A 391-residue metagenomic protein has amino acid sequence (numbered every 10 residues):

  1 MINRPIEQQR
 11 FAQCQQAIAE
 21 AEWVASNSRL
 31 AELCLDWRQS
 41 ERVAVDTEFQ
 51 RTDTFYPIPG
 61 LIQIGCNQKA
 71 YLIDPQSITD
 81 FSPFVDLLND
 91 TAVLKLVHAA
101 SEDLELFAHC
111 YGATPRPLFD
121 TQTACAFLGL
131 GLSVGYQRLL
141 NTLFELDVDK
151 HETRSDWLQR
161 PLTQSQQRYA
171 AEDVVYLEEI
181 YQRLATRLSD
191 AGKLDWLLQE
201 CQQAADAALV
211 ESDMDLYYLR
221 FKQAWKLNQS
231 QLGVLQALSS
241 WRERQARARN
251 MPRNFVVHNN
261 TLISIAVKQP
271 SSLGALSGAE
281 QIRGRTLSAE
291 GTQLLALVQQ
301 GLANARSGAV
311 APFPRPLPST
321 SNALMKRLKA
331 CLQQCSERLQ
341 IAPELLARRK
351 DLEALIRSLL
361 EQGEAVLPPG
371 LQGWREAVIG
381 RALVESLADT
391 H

Functional and structural regions predicted by a protein language model:
M1-V43, T47: N-terminal accessory regions of nucleic-acid-interacting proteins
N3-Q13, Q63, Q68-P83, L87-E178 (+1 more regions): Active-site-proximal helix-loop-helix substrate-binding element of RNase H-like nuclease domains
W23, V97, A126-L130, Q167-A170 (+3 more regions): Hydrophobic alpha-helical scaffolding
E41, T91, Y111, F144 (+2 more regions): Structural motif
E48, T54-G65: An N-terminal structural lobe/cap that precedes and organizes the functional/catalytic core across diverse proteins
E48-R51, Q281-R283: Short beta-turn/strand-loop junction motif enriched in small, turn-promoting residues
Q164, L184-H391: Accessory DNA-binding and partner-docking regions appended to nucleic-acid-acting proteins, especially the terminal
